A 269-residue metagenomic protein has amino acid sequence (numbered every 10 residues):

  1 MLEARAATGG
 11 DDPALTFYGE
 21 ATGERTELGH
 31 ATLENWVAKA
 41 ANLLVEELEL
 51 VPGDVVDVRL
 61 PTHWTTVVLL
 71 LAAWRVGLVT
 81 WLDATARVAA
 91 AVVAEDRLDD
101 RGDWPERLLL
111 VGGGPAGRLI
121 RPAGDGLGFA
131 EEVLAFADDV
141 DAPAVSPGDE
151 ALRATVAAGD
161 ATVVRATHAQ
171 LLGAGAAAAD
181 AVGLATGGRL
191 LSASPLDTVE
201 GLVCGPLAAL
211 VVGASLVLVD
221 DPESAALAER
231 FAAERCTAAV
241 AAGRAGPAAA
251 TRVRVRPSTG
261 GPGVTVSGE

Functional and structural regions predicted by a protein language model:
M1-T16: A short N-terminal helical cap/helix-turn-helix that marks the beginning of AMP-binding/adenylate-forming
D11-P13, L110-G117, R121-V199: Conserved pre-ATP/AMP-binding loop-to-beta segment of ANL
L15-L50, A158-G183: Conserved AMP-binding/adenylate-forming core of the ANL superfamily
V56: Gly/Thr-rich phosphate-binding loop signature of adenosyl cofactor/nucleotide-binding cores
L60-H63, S194-V199, L210: Conserved AMP-binding
P61-L71: Cytochrome P450 catalytic-core helices
L71, R75-P147, D220-E269: Structural core segment of the AMP-binding/adenylate-forming
A72-V76, E200-V217: Conserved short alpha-helical elements in the N-terminal third of ANL/AMP-binding
